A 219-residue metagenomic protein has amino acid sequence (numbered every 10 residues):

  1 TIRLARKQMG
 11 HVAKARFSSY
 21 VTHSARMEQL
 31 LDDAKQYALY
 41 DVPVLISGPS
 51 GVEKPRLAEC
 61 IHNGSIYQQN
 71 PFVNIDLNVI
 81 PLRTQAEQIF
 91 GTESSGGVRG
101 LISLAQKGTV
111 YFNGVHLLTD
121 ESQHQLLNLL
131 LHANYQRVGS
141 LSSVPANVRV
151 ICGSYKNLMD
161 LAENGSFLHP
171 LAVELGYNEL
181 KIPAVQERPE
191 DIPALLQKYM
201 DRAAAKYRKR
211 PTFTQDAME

Functional and structural regions predicted by a protein language model:
T1-G10: Interdomain "pre-motor" coupling segment immediately N-terminal to P-loop NTPase/helicase cores
G10-P145, R149-A162, A184-V185, P189 (+1 more regions): AAA+ ATPase active-site-proximal loops
G165-V185: A short helix-turn-beta junction within AAA+ P-loop NTPase domains corresponding to the substrate/partner-engaging
